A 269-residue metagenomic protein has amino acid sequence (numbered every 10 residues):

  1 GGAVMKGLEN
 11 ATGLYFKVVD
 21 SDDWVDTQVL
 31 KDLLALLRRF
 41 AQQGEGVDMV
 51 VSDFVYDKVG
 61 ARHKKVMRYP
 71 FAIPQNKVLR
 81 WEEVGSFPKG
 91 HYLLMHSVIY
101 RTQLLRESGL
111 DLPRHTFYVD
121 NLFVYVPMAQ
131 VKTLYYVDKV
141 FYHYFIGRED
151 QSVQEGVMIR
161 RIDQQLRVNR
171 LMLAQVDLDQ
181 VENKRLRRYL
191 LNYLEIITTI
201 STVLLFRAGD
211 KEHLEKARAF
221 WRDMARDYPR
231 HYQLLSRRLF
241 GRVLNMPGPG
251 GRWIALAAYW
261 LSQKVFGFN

Functional and structural regions predicted by a protein language model:
G1-E9: Short, conserved alpha-helix that lines the donor NDP-sugar binding/gating region of sugar-transfer enzymes
V4, S21-Y135, Y142-I146, D150-M158: Donor-binding/catalytic cores of nucleotide-activated saccharide and glycerol-phosphate transferases/polymerases
F16: Short aromatic/hydrophobic "clamp" motif used to bind/position activated sugar donors
K139-R148, Q154-V181, I197-P229: Catalytic core of nucleotide-sugar-dependent glycosyltransferases
N183-N192: All-alpha amphipathic helical-bundle segments outside canonical DNA-binding/catalytic cores that form hydrophobic
R207-N269: Membrane-interface aromatic/basic loop that binds lipid-linked glycans or pyrophosphate carriers, typified by
